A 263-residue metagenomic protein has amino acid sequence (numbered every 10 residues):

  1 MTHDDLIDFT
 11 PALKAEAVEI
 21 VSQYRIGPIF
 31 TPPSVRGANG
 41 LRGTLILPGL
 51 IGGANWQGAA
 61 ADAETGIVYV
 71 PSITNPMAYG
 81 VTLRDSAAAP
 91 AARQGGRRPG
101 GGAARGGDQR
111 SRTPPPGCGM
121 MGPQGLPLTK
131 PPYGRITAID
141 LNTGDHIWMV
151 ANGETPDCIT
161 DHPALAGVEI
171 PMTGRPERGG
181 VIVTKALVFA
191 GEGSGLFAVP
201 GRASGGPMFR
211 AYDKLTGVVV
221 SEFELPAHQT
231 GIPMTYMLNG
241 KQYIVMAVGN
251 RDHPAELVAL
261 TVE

Functional and structural regions predicted by a protein language model:
M1-E263: Beta-sheet-rich non-transmembrane sensory/scaffold domains
